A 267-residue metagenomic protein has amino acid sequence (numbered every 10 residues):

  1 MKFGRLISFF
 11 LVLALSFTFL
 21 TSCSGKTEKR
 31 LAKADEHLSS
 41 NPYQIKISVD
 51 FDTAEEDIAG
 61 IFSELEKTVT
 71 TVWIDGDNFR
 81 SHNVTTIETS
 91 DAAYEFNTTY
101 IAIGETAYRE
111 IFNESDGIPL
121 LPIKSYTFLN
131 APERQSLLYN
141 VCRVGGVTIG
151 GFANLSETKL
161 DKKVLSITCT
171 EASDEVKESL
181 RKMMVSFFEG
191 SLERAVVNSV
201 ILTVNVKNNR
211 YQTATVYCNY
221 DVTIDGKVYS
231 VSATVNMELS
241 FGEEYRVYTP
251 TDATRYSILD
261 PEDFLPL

Functional and structural regions predicted by a protein language model:
M1-F10: Bacterial N-terminal signal peptides that target proteins for export
F19-S22: C-terminal motif of bacterial Sec signal peptides marking the signal peptidase cleavage site
S24-L267: Subset-of-secretome marker
